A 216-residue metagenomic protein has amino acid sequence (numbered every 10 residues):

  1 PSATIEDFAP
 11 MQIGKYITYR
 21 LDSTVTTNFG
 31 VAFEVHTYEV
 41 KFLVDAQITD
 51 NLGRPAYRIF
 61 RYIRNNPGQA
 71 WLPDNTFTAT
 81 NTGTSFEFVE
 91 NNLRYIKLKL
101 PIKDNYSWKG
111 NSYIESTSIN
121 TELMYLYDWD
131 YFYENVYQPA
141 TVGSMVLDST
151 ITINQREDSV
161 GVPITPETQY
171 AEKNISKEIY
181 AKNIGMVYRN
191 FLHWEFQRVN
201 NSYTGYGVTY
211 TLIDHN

Functional and structural regions predicted by a protein language model:
P1-N216: Conserved functional acidic sites
